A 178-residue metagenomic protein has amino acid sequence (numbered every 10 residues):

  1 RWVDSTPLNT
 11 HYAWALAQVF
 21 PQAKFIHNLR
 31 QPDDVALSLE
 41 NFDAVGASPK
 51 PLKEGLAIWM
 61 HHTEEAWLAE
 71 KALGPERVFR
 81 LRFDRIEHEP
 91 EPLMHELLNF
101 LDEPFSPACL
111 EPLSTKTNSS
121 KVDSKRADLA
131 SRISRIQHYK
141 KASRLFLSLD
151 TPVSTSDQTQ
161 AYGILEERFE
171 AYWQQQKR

Functional and structural regions predicted by a protein language model:
R1-C109, D123-I133: PAPS-dependent sulfotransferase catalytic domain
D43, W67-K71, E76, N99-R178: PAPS-dependent sulfotransferases, especially Golgi type II membrane carbohydrate sulfotransferases
